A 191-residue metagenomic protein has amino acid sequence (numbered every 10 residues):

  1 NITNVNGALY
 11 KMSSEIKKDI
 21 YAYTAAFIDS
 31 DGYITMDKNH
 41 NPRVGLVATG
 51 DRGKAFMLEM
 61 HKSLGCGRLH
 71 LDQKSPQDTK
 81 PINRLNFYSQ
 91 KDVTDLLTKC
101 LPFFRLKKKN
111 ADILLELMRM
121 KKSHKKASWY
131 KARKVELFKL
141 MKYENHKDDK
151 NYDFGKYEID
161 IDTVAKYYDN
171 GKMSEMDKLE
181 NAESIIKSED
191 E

Functional and structural regions predicted by a protein language model:
N1-E191: Internal intein/HINT superfamily modules and their associated LAGLIDADG
